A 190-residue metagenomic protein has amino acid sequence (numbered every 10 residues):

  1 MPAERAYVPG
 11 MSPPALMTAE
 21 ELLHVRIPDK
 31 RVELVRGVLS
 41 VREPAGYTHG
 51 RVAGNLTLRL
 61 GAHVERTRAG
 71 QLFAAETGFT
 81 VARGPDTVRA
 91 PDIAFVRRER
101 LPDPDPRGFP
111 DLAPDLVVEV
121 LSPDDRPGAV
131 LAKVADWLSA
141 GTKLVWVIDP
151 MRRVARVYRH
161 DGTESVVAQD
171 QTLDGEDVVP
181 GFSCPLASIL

Functional and structural regions predicted by a protein language model:
M1-L190: Gly/Pro/Ser/Thr-rich low-complexity, intrinsically disordered segments predominantly at protein N-termini
